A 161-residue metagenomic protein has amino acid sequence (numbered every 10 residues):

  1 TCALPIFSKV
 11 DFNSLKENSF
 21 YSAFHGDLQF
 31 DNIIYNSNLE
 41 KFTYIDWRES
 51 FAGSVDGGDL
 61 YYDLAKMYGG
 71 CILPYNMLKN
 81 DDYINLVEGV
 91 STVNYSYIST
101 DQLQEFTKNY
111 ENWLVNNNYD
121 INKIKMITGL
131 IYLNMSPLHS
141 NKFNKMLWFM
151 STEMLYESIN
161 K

Functional and structural regions predicted by a protein language model:
C2-L4: Short, small-residue-biased leader/transition segments that mark boundaries at the very start of proteins
I6, I33-I34, I45, I72 (+5 more regions): Weak global preference for isoleucine
F7-G58: Active-site acidic catalytic loop and adjacent metal/ATP-binding pocket of ATP-dependent phosphoryl transfer enzymes
L39-F42, Y119-K161: Regulatory N- and C-terminal appendages and interdomain linkers associated with kinase/kinase-like NTP transferase
F42-G53, F106-Y119, L155-I159: Short amphipathic alpha-helical segments and their helix-coil junctions
S50-N112, G129-F143: Active-site activation/catalytic loop segments of kinase-like enzymes and analogous catalytic loops in related
